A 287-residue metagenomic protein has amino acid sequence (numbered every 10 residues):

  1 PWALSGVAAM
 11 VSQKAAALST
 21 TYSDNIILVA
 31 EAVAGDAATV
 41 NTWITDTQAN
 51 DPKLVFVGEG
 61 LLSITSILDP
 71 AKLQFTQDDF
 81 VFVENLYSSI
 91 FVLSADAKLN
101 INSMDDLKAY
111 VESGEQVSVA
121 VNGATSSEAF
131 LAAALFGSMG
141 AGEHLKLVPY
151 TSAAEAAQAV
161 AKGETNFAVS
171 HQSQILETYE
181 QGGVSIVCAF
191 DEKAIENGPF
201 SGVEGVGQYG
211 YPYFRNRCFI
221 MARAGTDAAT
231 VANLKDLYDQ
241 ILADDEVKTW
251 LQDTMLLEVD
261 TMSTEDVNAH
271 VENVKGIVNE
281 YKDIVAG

Functional and structural regions predicted by a protein language model:
P1-D79, E115, T125-E128, S138-V169 (+4 more regions): N-terminal (or domain-start) structured segment
W43, L68, L93, L107 (+7 more regions): Residue-level signal for nonpolar/aromatic packing positions in well-ordered secondary structure
P52-V55, L73-V92, S118-A120, G207-P212: A structural signal for short loop-to-beta-strand junctions that line the ligand-binding cleft of periplasmic/secreted
F80-V81, S88-L93, L99, L145 (+3 more regions): Small-molecule pocket liners
N85-N100, S118-F136: Extracytoplasmic ligand-binding site segments that recognize negatively charged/polar headgroups
A95-E115, A228-A229: Flexible hinge/capping segments at coil-to-helix
S138, A229-G287: An extracytoplasmic/periplasmic, membrane-proximal ligand-sensing/linker region
Q174-A243, K248, G276: C-terminal lobe and pocket-closing loops of periplasmic/extracytoplasmic Venus-flytrap solute-binding proteins
